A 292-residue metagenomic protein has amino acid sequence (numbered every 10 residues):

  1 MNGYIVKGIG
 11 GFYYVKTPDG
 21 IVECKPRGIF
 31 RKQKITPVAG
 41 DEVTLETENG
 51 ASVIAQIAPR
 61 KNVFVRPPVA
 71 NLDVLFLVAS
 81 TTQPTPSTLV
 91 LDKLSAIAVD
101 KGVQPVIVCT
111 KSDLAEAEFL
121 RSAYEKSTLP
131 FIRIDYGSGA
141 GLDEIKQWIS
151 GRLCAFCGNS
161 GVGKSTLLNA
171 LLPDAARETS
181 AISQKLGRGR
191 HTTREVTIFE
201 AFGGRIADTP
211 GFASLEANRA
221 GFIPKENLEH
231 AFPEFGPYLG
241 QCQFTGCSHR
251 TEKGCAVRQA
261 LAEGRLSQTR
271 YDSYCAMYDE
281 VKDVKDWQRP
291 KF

Functional and structural regions predicted by a protein language model:
M1-I9: Structural detector for short beta-strands of small beta-barrel domains
G11, G28, K34-G50, A58-L75 (+6 more regions): Helix-rich effector regions associated with P-loop NTPase G domains
Y13-T17, C24, L45: SH3/SH3-like beta-barrel fold
I21-G28, V53: A short macromolecule-binding patch
V90-K93: Charged helix-capping and loop-helix junction motifs
K111-V162: Canonical P-loop GTPase G-domain recognition
L153-F156, G161, S165-N169, V196-I198 (+1 more regions): Conserved active-site beta-strand-loop modules that form the wall/rim of enzyme catalytic pockets and either contain
K164-S180: A conserved segment at the C-terminal end of the G1
